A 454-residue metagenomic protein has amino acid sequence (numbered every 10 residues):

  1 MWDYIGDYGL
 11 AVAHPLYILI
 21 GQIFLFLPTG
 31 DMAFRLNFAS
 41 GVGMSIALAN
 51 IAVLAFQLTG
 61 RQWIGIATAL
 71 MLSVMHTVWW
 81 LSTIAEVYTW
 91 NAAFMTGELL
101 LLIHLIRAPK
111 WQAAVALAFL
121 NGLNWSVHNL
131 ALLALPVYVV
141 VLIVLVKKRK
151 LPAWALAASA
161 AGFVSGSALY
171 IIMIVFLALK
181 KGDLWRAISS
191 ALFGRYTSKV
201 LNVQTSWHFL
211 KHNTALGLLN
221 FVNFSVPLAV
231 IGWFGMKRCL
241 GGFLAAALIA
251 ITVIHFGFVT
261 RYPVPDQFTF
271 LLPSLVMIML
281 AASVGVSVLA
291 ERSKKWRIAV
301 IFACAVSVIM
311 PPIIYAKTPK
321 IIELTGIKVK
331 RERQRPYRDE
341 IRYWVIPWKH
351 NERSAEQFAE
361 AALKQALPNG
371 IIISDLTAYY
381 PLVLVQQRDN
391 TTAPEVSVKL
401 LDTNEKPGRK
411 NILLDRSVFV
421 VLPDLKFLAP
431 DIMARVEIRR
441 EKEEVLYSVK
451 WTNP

Functional and structural regions predicted by a protein language model:
F38-T59, G97-L101, W233-F234, L280-V284: Transmembrane-helix motifs of polytopic, lipid-linked glycan transferases
I46, I51-V74, A93, Q112 (+3 more regions): Transmembrane-helix signature of polytopic, membrane-embedded enzymes that assemble or transfer cell-envelope glycans
F56-Q62, E98-A114, L123-N124, K148: Membrane-interface transmembrane helices that cradle and orient dolichyl/undecaprenyl
T68-L70, A113-H128, P136-V140: Membrane-interface alpha helices of multi-pass inner-membrane proteins
W80-Y88: Short acidic/glycine- and proline-prone juxtamembrane loop motifs at membrane-interface regions of multi-pass membrane
H104-R107, L133-V164: Perimembrane helix-loop-helix junctions
L219-G242: Hydrophobic, aromatic-rich transmembrane alpha-helices and their immediate juxtamembrane boundary segments
R238-G241, V286-K328: Signature aromatic-anchored transmembrane alpha helix within multi-pass, membrane-resident enzymes that catalyze glycan
